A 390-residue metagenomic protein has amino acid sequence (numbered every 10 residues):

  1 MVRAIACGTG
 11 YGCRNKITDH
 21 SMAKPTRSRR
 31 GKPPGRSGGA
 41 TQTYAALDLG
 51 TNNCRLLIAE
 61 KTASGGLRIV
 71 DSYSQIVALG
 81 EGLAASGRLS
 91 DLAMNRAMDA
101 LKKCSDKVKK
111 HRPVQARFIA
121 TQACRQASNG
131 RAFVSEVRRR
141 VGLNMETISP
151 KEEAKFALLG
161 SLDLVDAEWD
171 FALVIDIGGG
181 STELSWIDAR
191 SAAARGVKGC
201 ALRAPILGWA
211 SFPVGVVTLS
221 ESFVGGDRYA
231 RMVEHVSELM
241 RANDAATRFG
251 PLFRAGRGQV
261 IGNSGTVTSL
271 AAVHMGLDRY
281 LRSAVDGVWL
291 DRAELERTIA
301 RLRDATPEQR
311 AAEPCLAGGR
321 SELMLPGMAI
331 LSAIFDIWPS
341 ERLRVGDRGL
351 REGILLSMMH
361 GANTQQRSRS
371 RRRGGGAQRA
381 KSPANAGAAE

Functional and structural regions predicted by a protein language model:
V2-A6, D19: Acidic, Ala/Val/Gly-enriched low-complexity intrinsically disordered segments
M22-G38, R367-S382: Short Lys/Arg-rich cationic patches that frequently serve as NLS/NoLS or arginine-rich RNA/DNA-binding motifs
Q42-G66: N-terminal basic/disordered segments at the start of proteins
Y44, K61, A78, G82-H111 (+3 more regions): Helical "lid/coupling" subdomains associated with nucleotide-phosphate turnover
D48-N53, I175-S181, N263-T266, G349: A short acidic Gly-Thr/Ser loop motif
N52, V114, E341: Short acidic/polar active-site loop segments enriched in Thr and Asp
